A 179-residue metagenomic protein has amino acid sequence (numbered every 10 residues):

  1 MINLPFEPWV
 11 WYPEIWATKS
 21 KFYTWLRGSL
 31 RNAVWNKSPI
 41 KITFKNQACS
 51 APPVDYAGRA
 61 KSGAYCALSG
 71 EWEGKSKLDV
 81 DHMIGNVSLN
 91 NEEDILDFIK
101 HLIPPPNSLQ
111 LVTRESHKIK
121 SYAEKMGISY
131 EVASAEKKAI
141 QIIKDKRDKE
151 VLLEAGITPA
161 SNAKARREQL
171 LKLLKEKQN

Functional and structural regions predicted by a protein language model:
I2-G70, L96-P104: Short, charged surface segments at domain edges that flank catalytic/cofactor-binding sites
E7-P13, T18, G74, N86 (+3 more regions): Alpha-helix initiation/capping motif
P39, F44, A48, N91 (+1 more regions): Charge-rich, low-complexity amphipathic helices in intrinsically disordered tails/linkers adjacent to domains
I40, D79-V80, E115: Alpha-helical architecture
Y65, D79, V112: The −1 position to Zn-ligating cysteines in a subset of zinc-ribbon hairpins
G70-L109, E124-G127, E131: Histidine-centered nuclease catalytic patch
P104-S108, R114-N179: A detector for short metal-coordination/catalytic motifs
